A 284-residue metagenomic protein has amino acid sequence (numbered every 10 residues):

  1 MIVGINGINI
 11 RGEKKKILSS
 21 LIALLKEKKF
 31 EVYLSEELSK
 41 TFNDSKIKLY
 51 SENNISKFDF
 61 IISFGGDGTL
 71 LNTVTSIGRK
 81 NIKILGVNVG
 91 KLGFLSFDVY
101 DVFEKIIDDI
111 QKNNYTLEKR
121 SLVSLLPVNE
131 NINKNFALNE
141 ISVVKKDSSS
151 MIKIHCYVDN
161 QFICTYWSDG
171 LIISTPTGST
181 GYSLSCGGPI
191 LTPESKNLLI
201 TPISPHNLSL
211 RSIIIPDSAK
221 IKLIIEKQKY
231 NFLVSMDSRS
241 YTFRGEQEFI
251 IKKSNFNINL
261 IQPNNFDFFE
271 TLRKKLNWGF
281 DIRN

Functional and structural regions predicted by a protein language model:
M1-F60, N72, Y100-T116, L126-N135: ATP/NTP phosphate-donor binding region
I10, D67-T69, G90-L92, T177-S179: Short glycine-rich anion-binding loops that position phosphate/pyrophosphate groups of nucleotides and phosphorylated
K14-K15, T69-T73, T180-S185: Short glycine/serine/threonine-rich phosphate/pyrophosphate-binding segments that cradle anionic phosphate groups
F30, R79-I82: A short helix->loop->beta-strand "cap" motif at the edges of active sites that frequently abuts
S63-D67, T75-S76: N-terminal glycine-rich "phosphate-gripper" loop used for MgATP/nucleotide binding and carboxylate activation
G90-D169: Catalytic core of DAGKc-family lipid kinases
N135, V143, S148, D159-F162 (+1 more regions): ATP/nucleoside-binding phosphotransfer catalytic cores, i.e., glycine-rich phosphate-binding loops
T165-S168, I173-S209: Gly/Ser/Thr-rich active-site loops/lids in small-molecule metabolic enzymes that frequently grip phosphoryl groups
